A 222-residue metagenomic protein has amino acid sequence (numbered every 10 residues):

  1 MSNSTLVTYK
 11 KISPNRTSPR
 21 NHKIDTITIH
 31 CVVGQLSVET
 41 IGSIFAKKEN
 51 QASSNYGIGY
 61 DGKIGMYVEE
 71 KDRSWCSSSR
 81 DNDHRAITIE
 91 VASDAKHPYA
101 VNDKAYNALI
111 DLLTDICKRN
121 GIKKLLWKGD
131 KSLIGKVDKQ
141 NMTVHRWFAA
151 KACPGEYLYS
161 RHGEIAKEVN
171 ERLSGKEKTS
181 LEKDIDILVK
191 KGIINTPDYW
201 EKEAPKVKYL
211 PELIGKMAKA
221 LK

Functional and structural regions predicted by a protein language model:
M1-D83: N-terminal catalytic cores of peptidoglycan-degrading enzymes
M1-I12, R16-N21, A95-E182: Basic/polar, cationic surfaces and motifs that engage anionic cell-wall and phosphate/carboxylate ligands
T26, A86-T88, N141-T143: Structural preference for beta-strand elements that scaffold enzyme active sites
E69, T114-I122, N170, V189-I193 (+1 more regions): Sec-exported extracytoplasmic/periplasmic mature domains
H84-A95: Glycine-rich, often proline-containing surface loops adjacent to acidic residues and nearby aromatics that form
D94-K96, I193-I194: A broad detector of the eukaryotic-type serine/threonine protein kinase catalytic domain
S174-K222: Short, solvent-exposed alpha-helical surface patches in non-cytosolic proteins
